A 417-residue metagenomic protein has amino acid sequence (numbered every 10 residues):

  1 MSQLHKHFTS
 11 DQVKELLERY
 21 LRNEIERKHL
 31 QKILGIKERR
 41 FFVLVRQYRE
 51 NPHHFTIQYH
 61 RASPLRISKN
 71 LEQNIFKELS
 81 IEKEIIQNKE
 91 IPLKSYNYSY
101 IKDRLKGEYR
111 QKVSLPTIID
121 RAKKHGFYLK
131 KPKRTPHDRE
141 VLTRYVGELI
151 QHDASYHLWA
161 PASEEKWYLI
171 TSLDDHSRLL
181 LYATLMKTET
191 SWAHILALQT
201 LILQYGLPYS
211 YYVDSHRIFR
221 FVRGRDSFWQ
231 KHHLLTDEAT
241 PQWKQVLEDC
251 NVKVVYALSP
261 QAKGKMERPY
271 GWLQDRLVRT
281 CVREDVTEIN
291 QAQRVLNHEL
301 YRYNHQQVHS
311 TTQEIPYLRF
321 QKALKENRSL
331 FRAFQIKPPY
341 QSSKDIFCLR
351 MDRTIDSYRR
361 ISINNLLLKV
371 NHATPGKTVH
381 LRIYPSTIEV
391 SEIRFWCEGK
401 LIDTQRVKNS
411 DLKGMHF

Functional and structural regions predicted by a protein language model:
S2-H7, R27-I81: Short, basic alpha-helical/linker "hinge" immediately adjacent to a nucleic-acid-recognition surface
Q3, I85-Q87, E108, R279-T287: Short, polar/flexible loop-turn hinges at active-site or ligand-entry regions and domain interfaces
L16, F41-L44, I75, I101 (+11 more regions): Mobile genetic element proteins and their domesticated derivatives, centered on retroelements and DNA transposons
P52-L158, H232-E238, F320-A323: Basic, flexible linker segments flanking DNA-binding modules in nucleic acid-interacting mobile-element proteins
Q111-K112, A122-L180, K187-Y209, Q245-D249 (+2 more regions): Mobile-element integrase/transposase regions, centering on the N-terminal DNA-binding/Zn-coordinating module
L203-L235, A257-P260: Acidic/histidine-rich, metal-coordinating catalytic segments
T236, Q242-Q335: Charged alpha-helix within mobile-element recombinases
N304-F417: C-terminal, beta-rich DNA-binding module of retroviral/retroelements integrases
